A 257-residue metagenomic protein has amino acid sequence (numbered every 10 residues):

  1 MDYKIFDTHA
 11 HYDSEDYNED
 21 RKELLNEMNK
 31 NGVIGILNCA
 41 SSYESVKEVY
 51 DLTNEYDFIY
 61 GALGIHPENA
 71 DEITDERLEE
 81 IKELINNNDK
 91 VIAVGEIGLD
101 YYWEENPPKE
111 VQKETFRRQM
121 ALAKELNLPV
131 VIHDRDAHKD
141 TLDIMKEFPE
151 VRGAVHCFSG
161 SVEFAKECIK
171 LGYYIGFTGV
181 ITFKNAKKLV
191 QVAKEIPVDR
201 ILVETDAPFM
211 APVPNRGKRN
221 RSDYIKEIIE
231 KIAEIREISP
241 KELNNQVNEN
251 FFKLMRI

Functional and structural regions predicted by a protein language model:
M1-I257: Mid-domain alpha/beta scaffold segments of enzyme catalytic cores
